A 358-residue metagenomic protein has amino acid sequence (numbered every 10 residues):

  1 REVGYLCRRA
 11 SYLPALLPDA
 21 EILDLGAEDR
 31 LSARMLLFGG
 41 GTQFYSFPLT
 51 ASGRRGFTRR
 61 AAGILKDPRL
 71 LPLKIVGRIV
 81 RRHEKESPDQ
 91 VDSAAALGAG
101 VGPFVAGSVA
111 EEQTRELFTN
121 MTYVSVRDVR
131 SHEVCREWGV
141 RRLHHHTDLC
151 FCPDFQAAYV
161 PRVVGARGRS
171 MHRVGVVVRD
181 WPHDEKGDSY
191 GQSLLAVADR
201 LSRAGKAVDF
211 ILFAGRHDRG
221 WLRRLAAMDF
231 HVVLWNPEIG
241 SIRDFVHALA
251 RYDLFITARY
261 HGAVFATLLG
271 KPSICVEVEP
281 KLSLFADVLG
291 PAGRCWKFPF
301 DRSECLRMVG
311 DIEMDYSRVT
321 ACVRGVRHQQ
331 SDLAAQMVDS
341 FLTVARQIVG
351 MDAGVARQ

Functional and structural regions predicted by a protein language model:
R1-Q358: Active-site anion-handling motifs in enzyme catalytic cores
